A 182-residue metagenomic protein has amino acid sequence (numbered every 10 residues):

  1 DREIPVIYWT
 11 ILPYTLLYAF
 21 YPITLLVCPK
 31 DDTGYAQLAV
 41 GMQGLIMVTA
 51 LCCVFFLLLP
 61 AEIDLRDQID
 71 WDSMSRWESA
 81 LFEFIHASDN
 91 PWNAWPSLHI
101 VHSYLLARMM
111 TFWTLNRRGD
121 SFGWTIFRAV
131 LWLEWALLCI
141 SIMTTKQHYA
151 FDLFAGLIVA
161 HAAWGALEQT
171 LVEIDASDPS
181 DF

Functional and structural regions predicted by a protein language model:
D1-P22, S75: N-terminal transmembrane-helix/juxtamembrane module of multi-pass inner/ER membrane proteins
T15-F20, L98-L105, F154-I158: Membrane-embedded alpha-helical segments of multi-pass membrane proteins, especially the transmembrane helices
T15-L16, S97-I100, T125-W135: Short hydrophobic alpha-helical membrane-embedded segments
D31-I126, E168-F182: Membrane-interface loops
T49-F55, L133-M143: Aromatic-anchored segments of alpha-helical transmembrane domains
I63, P91-W95, L137-A163: Interfacial helix-loop-helix junctions of multi-pass membrane proteins
L106-R108, A129-W135, H161: Hydrophobic transmembrane helix bundles of membrane-integrated enzymes that assemble and modify cell-envelope
A129, F154, I158-I174: Hydrophobic alpha-helical segments of polytopic membrane proteins
